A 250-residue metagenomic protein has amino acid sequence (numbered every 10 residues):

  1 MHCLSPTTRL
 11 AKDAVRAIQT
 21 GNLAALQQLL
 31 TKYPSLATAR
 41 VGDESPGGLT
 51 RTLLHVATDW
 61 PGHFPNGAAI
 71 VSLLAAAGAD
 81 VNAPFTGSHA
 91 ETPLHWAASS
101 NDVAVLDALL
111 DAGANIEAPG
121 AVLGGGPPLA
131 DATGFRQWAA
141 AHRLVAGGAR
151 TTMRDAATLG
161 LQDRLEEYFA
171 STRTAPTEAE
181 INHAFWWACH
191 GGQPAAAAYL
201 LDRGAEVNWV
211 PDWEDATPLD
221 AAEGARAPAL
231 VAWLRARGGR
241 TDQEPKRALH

Functional and structural regions predicted by a protein language model:
L4-Q19, L23, L29: N-terminal alpha-helical scaffold/docking segments in eukaryotic complex subunits
T7-A14, A39-P61, A83-W96, P119-D131 (+4 more regions): Ankyrin-repeat boundary/"N-cap" motif
A25, N66-I70, A104-V105, A139-A140 (+3 more regions): Conserved ankyrin/ankyrin-like repeat signature
A25, R40, V56, L161-Y168 (+1 more regions): Hydrophobic repeat-domain scaffold segments
L30-L36, I70-D80, D107-I116, R143-A149 (+3 more regions): Ankyrin repeat domain, specifically the short helix-to-loop turn at the C-terminus of the second helix of each repeat
S35, D131-W138, L161-S171: Repeat-mediated protein-protein interaction surfaces in helical alpha-solenoids
C189-A221, A225-P228: Ankyrin-repeat and related helical/solenoid repeat scaffolds used for protein-protein interactions
